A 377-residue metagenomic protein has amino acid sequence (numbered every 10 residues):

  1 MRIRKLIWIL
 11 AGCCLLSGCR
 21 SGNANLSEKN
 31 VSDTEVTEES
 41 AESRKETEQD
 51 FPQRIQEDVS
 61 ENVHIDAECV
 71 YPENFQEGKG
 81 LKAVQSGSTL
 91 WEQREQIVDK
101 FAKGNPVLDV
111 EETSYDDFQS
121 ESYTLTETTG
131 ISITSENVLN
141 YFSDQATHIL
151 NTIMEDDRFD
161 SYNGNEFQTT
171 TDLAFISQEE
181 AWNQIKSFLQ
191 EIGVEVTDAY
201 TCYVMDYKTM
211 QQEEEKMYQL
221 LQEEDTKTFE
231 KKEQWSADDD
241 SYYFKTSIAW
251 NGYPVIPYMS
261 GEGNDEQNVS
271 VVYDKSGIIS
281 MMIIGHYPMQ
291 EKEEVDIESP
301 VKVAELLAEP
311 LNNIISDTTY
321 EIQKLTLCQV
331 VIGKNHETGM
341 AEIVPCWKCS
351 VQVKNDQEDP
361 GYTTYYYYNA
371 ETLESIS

Functional and structural regions predicted by a protein language model:
M1-I7: Positively charged n-region of N-terminal signal peptides that target proteins for export
I3, S299-V303, Y367-N369: Helix N-cap / beta->alpha transition motif
L15-G18: C-terminal motif of bacterial Sec signal peptides marking the signal peptidase cleavage site
R20-S260: Preferential activation on post-signal-peptide N-terminal prodomains/segments of secreted or lumenal proteins
T129, E136-V138, V272-I279, I343-V344 (+1 more regions): Short, solvent-exposed coil/turn segments at beta-strand boundaries
Q184, F188-C346, S350-Q357: Segments that shape or occlude catalytic/ligand-binding pockets
Y362-S377: C-terminal soluble interaction/assembly domains
